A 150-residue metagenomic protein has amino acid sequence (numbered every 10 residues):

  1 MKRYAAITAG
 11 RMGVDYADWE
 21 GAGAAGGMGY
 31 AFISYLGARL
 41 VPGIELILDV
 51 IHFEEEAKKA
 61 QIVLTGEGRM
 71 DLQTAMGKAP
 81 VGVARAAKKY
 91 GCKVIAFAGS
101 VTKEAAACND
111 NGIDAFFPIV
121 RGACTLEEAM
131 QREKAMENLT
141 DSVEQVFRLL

Functional and structural regions predicted by a protein language model:
M1-L150: N-terminal loops that bind phosphate or other acidic moieties and the adjacent beta-alpha structural core
